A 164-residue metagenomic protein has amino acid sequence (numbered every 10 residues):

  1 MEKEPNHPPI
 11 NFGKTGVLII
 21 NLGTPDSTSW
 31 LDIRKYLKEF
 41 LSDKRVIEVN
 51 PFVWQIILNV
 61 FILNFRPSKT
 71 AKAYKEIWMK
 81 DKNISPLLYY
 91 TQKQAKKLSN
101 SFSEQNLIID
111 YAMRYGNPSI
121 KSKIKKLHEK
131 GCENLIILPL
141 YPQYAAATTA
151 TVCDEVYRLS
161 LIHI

Functional and structural regions predicted by a protein language model:
K3-P5, P9-G13: Non-catalytic terminal and connector segments of soluble metabolic enzymes
G13-I108: N-terminal glycine-rich anion-binding loop in soluble enzyme alpha/beta folds
L22, M113-R114, P139-P142: Short, well-ordered beta-to-alpha junction loops that form the rim of enzyme active sites and present histidine/acidic
I109-P118: Short beta->alpha junction loops
I120-K123, L135-C153: Cofactor-cradling patches in redox/metallo enzymes
V152-S160: A glycine- and small-aliphatic-rich helix-loop capping segment at beta-alpha/alpha-beta transitions that lines
I162-I164: Conserved small/polar residues in nucleotide/adenosyl-binding loops
